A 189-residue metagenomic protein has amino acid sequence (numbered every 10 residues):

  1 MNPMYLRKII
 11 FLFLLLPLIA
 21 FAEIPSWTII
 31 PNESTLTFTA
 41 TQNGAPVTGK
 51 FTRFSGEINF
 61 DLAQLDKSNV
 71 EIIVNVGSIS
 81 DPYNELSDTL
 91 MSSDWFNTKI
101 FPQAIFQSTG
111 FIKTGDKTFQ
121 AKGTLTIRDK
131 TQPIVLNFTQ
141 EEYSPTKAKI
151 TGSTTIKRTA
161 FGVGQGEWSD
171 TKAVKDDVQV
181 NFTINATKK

Functional and structural regions predicted by a protein language model:
M1-L6: N-terminal secretory signal peptides that target proteins for export/translocation
R7-K8, R158: Basic side chains
K8-A20: Bacterial N-terminal signal peptides
A22-K189: Low-complexity, acidic/polar, glycine-enriched regions of mature
